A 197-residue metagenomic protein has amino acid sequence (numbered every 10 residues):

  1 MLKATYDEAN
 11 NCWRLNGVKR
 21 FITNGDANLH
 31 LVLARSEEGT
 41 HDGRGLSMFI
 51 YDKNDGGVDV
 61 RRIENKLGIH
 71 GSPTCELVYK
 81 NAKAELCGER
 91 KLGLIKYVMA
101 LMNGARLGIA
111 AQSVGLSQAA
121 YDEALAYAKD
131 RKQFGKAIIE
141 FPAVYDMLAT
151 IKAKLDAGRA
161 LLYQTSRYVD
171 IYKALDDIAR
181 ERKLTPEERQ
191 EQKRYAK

Functional and structural regions predicted by a protein language model:
M1, G25-N28, D42-R44, D59-I63 (+2 more regions): Short acidic, glycine/serine/threonine-rich loops at helix termini
M1-R14, V18-L29, Q190-K197: Flexible, glycine/threonine-enriched loop-and-boundary segments that flank and lead into catalytic domains of large
D7-C12, V78, R106-K197: Alpha-helical interface subdomain recognition
C12, N16-V58: A short core secondary-structure module
C12-W13, L29-L31, G45-M48, T74-L77 (+4 more regions): Beta-sheet entry/capping signal
I22, N65-I69: Single-stranded nucleic-acid-binding OB-fold domains
A34-T40, E64-K66, Y97: Generic N-terminal targeting/processing segments that precede catalytic cores or assembly contacts
N54-G57, P73-A105, D122-E140: A glycine-rich, basic-preceded beta-loop-alpha segment at the flavin cofactor/substrate interface of flavin-utilizing
